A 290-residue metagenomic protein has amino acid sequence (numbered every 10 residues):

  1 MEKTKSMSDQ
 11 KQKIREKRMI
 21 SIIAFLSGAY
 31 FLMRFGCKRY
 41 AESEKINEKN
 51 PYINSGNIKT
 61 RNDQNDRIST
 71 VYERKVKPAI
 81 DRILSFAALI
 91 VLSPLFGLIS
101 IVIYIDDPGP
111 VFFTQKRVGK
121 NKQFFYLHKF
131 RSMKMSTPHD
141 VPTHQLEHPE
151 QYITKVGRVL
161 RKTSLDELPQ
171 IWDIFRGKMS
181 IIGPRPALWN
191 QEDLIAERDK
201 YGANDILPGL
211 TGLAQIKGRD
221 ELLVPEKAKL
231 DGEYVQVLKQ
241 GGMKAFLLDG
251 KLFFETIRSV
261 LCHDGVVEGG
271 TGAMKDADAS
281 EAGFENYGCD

Functional and structural regions predicted by a protein language model:
M1-Q10, A79: Intrinsically disordered, highly charged
S8-I22: Membrane-penetrating hydrophobic segments
M19, L32-R39, I181, D193-L194 (+3 more regions): Soluble, non-transmembrane catalytic domains of enzymes that act on hydrophobic metabolites at membranes
I22-N54, D66-S136, F246-D290: A hydrophobic, helix-centered structural microdomain
P51-K59, F113-Y152, T211-G232: Short, glycine-rich, amphipathic interfacial segments at transmembrane boundaries or analogous
T60-K75, H148-Y152: Juxtamembrane loop-helix boundary motifs flanking transmembrane segments in multi-pass membrane proteins
L146-L207, F253-T256, V260: A short, structured surface patch at a secondary-structure boundary
G232-G241: Acyl-group handling in specialized metabolite and lipid biosynthesis
